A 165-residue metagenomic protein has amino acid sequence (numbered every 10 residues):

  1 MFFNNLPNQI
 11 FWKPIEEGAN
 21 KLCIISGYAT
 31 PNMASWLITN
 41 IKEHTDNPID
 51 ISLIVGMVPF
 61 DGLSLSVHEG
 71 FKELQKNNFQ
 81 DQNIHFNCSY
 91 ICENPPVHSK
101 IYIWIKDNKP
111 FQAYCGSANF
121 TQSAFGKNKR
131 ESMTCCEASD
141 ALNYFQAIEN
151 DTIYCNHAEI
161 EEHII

Functional and structural regions predicted by a protein language model:
M1-I165: PLD/PLD-like phosphodiesterase catalytic module centered on the HKD motif
